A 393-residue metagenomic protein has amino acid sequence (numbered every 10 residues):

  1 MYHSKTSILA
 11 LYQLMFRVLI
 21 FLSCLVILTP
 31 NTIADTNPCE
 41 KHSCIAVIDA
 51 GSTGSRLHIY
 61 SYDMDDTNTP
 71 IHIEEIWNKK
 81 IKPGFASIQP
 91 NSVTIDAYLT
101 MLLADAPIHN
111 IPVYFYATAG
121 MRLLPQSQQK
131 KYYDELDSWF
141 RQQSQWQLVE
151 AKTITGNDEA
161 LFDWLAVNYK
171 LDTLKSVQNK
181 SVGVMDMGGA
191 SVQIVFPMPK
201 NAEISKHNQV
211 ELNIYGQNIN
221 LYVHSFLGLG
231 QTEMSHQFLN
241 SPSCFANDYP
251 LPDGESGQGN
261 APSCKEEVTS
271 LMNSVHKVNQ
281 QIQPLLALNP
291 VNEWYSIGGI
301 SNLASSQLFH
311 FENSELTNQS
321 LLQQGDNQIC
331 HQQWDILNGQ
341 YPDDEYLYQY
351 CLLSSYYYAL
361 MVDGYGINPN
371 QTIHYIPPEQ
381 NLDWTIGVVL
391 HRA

Functional and structural regions predicted by a protein language model:
M1-M15: N-terminal secretory signal peptides that target proteins for export/translocation
R17-I27: Bacterial N-terminal signal peptides
A34-T36: Boundary at the C-terminal end of the N-terminal hydrophobic targeting segment
P38-I45: Structured nucleic-acid-interacting core domains from mobile-element enzymes and related host factors, especially RNase
I45, I59, K82-H109, Y114 (+2 more regions): Helical "lid/coupling" subdomains associated with nucleotide-phosphate turnover
V47, G51-T53: N-terminal switch/interaction subdomains of large nucleotide-dependent motors and GTPases
G54, G189-S191: Short Trp-Ser/Thr-centered turn/loop motifs at beta-strand boundaries
T69-W77, A393: Long, low-complexity intrinsically disordered regions of secretory-pathway proteins
